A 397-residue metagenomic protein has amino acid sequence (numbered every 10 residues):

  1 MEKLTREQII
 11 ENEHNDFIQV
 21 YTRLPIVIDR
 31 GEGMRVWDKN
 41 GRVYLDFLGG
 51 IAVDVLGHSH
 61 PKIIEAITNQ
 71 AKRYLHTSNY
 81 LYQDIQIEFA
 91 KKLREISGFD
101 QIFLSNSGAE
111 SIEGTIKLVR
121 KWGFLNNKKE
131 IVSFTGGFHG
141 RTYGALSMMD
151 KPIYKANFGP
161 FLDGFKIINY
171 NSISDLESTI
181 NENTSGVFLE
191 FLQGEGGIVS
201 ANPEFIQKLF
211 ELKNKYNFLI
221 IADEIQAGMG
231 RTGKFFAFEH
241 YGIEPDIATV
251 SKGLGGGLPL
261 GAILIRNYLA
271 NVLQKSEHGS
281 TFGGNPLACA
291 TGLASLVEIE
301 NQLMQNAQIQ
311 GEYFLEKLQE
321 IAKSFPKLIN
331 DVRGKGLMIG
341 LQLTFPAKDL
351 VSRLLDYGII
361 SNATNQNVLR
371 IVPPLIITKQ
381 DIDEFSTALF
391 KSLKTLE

Functional and structural regions predicted by a protein language model:
E2-E397: Conserved N-terminal phosphate-binding loop of PLP-dependent enzymes in the Aspartate aminotransferase
